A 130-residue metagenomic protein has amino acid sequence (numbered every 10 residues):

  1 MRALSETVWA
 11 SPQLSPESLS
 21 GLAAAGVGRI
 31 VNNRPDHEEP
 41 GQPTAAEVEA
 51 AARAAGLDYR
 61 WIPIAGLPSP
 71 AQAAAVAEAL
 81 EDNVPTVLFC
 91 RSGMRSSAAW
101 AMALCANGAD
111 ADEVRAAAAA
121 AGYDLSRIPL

Functional and structural regions predicted by a protein language model:
M1-V87, A98-L130: Cys-dependent protein tyrosine phosphatase-like superfamily
C90: Short cysteine clusters
